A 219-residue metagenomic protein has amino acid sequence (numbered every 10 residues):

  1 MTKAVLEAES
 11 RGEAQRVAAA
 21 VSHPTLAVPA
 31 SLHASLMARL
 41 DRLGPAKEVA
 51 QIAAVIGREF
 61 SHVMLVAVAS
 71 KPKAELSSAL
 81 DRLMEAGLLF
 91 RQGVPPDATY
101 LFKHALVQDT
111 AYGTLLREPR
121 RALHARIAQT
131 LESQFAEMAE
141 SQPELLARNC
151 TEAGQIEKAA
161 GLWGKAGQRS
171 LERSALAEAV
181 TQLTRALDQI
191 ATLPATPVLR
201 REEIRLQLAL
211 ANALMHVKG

Functional and structural regions predicted by a protein language model:
M1-L193: Short secondary-structure boundary elements
L183-G219: Internal alpha-solenoid helical repeat scaffolds
